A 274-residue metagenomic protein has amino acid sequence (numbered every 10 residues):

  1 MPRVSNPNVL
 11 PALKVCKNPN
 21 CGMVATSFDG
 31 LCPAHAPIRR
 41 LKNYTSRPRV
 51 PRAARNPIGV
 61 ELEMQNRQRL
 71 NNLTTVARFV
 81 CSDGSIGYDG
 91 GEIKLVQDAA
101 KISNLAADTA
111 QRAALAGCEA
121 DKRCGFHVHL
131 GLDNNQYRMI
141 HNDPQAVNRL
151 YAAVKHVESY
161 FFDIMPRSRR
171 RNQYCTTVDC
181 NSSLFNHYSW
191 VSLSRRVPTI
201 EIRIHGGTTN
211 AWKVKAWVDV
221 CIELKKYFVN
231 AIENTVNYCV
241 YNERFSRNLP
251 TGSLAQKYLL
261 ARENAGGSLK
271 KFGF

Functional and structural regions predicted by a protein language model:
S5-A12, G22-T26: Short, flexible, mixed-charge glycine/proline-rich loop motifs that serve as phosphate/nucleic-acid-contacting
C16-N18, C32: Short cysteine-rich clusters marking metal-coordination/redox-active sites
S27-I38: Cysteine-rich micro-motifs
I38-G117: Terminal catalytic/cofactor-binding subdomain
P57-G59, H141-T208, K271: Aromatic/basic-lined ligand-recognition segments that form π-stacking hydrophobic pockets flanked by Lys/Arg to engage
E63, D121-N135, T199-R203: Histidine-centered divalent-metal-coordination microenvironment in nucleic-acid enzymes
I102-A110, N134-P166, N210-K225, K271-F274: Helical (often loop-to-helix) elements that flank the catalytic cores of nucleotide-handling enzymes
S159-N172, K226-N264: Flexible helix-coil linker/hinge segments at domain or subdomain boundaries
